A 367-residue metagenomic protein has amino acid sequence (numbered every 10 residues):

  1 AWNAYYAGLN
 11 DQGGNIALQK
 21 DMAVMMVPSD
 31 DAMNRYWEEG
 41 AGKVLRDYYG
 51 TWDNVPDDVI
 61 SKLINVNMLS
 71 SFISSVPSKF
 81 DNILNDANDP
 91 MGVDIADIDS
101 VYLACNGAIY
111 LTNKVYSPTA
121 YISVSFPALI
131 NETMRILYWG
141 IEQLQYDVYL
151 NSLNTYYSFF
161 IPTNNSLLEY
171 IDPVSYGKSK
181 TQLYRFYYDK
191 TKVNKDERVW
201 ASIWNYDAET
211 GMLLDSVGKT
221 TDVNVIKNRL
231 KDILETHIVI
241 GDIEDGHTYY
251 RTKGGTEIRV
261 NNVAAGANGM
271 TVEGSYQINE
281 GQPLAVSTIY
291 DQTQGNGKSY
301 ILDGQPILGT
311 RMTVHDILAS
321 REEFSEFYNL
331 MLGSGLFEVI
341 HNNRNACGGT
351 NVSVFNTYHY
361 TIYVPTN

Functional and structural regions predicted by a protein language model:
A1-N367: Mature, structured domains of secreted/extracytosolic soluble proteins
